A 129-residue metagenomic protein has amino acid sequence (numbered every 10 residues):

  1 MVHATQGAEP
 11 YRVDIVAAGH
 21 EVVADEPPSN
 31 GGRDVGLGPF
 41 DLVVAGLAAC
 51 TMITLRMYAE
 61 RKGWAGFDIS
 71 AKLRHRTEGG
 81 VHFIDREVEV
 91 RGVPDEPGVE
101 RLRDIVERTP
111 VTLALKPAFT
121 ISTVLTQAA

Functional and structural regions predicted by a protein language model:
M1-A45, I53-A129: Extended beta-strand/beta-hairpin segments
